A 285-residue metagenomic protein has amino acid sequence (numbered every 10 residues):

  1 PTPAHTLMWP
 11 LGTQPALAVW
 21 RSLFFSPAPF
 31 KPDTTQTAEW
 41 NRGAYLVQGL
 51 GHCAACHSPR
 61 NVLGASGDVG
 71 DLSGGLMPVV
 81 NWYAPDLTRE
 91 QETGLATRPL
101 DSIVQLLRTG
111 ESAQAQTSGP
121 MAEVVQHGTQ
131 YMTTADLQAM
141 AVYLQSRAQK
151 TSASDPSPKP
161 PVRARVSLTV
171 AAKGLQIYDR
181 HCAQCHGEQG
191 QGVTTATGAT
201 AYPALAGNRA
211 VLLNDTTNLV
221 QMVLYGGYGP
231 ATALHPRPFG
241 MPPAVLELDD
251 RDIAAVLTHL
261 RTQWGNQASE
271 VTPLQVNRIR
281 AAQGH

Functional and structural regions predicted by a protein language model:
P1-H5, A55-S58, G64-D71, A115-S118 (+4 more regions): Short, solvent-exposed loop/turn and secondary-structure capping segments
P1-T37, V80-P85, Q105-A172, Q267-A268 (+1 more regions): Post-cleavage N-terminal segment of exported redox proteins
T2-H5, A84-A96, T109-A135, T200 (+2 more regions): Axial heme c-ligation environment in periplasmic c-type cytochrome domains
V19-S22, K31, T35-L76, S167-G198 (+3 more regions): Sequence/structural segment immediately N-terminal to covalent heme-attachment motifs in c-type and related
V47, G128-T133, A164-L168, L212-N214 (+1 more regions): Flexible gly/pro/ser-rich segments immediately N-terminal to CXXCH heme-c attachment motifs in exported/periplasmic
C56-V62, T109, Q126, Q145-S146 (+5 more regions): Detector for the c-type heme attachment site
P59-Q114: Active-site substrate-binding loop specific to GH73 endo-beta-N-acetylglucosaminidase modules in bacterial autolysins
I103-L106, Y143, Y178, H259: Conserved hydrophobic/aromatic "anchor" residues that stabilize well-ordered secondary structure elements
